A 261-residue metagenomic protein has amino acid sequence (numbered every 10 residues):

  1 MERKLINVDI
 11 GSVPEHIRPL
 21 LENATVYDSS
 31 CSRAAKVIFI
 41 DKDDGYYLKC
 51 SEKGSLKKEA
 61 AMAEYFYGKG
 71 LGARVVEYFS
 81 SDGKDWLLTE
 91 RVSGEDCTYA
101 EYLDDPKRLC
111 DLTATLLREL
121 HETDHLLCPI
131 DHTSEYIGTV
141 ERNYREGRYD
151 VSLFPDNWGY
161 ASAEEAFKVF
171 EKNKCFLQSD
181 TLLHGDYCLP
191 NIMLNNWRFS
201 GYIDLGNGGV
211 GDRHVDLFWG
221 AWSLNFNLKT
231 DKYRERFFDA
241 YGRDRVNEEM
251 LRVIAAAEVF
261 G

Functional and structural regions predicted by a protein language model:
M1-T25: Juxta-kinase regulatory segment immediately upstream of eukaryotic protein kinase catalytic domains
L5, R148-P155, D231-R243, G261: ATP/Mg2+ or Mg2+-diphosphate-binding catalytic cores that bind nucleotide phosphates or diphosphates via glycine-rich
D9-R18, E122-G185, V246: An alpha-helical support segment within catalytic cores of ATP-dependent transferases
Y27-I130: ATP-binding pocket architecture of kinase catalytic cores
A34-K42, P129, A166-V215: Active-site acidic catalytic loop and adjacent metal/ATP-binding pocket of ATP-dependent phosphoryl transfer enzymes
L109-L112, G159, R213: An acidic site on a long C-lobe helix of protein kinase domains
S179-L182, N195-V246, R252: Active-site Asp-x-Gly
V253-G261: …primarily DNA-binding HTH/wHTH and HhH modules…
